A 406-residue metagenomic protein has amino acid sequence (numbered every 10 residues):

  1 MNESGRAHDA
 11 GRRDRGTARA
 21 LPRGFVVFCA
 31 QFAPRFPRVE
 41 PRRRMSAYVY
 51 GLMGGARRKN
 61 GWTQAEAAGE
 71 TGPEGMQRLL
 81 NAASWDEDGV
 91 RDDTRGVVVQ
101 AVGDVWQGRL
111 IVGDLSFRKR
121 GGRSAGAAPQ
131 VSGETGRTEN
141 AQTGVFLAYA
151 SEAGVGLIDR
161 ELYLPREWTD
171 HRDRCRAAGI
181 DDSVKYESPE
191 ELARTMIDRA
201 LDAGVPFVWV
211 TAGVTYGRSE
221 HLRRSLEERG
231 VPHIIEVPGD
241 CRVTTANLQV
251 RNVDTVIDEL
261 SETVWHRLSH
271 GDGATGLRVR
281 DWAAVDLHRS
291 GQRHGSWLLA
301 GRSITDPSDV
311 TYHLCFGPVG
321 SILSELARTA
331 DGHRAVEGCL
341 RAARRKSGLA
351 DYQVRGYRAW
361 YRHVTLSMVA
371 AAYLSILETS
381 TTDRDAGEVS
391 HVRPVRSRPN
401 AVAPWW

Functional and structural regions predicted by a protein language model:
M1-P41, L164, D182-E187, R194-D198 (+3 more regions): A short, flexible helix-boundary coil/loop motif
N2-V210, T215-P232: Conserved, well-structured functional cores that handle cations and Mg-NTP chemistry
V112, S116, Y216, D258 (+1 more regions): Short amphipathic alpha-helical "interface-anchor" segments enriched in bulky aromatics
T143, A335, C339, R362-M368: Catalytic-loop motifs flanking and including active-site residues across diverse enzymes
T211-R218, G239-C241, R358-A359: Acidic, metal-coordinating catalytic cores used for nucleic-acid/nucleotide bond scission and strand-transfer chemistry
E228-V243: Acidic, His- and aromatic-enriched active-site or binding-groove loops in soluble protein domains that engage sugars
R289-S321, R334: Charge-patterned, long linear interaction tracts outside catalytic cores
